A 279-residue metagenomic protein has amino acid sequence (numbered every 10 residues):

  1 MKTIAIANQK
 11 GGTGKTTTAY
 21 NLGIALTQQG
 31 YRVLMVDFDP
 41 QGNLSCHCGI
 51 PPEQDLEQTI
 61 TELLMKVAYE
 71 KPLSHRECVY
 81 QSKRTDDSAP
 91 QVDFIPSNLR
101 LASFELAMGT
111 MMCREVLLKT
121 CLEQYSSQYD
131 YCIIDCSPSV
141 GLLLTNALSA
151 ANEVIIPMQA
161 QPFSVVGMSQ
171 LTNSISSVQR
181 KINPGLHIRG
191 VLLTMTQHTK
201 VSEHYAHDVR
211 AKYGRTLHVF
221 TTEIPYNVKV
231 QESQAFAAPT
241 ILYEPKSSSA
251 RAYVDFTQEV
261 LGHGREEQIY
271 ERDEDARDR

Functional and structural regions predicted by a protein language model:
M1-R279: P-loop NTP-binding core
